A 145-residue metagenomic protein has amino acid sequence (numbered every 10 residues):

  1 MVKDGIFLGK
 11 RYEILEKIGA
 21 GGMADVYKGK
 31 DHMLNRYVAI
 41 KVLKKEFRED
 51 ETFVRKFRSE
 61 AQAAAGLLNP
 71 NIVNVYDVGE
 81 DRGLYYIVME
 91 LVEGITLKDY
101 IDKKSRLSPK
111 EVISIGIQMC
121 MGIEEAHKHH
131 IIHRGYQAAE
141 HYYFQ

Functional and structural regions predicted by a protein language model:
I14-G21, V26: Protein kinase glycine-rich loop
G19, S59, L67-N71, L84: Flexible N-lobe loop architecture of eukaryotic-like protein kinase catalytic domains
K30-Y37: Conserved N-lobe loop of protein kinases adjacent to the ATP-binding glycine-rich P-loop
K44-G66: AlphaC helix of the eukaryotic protein kinase fold
V78: Activation-segment/catalytic-loop signature of the eukaryotic protein kinase fold
R82-T96, Y100: Conserved short submotifs of the Hanks-type protein kinase catalytic core that shape the nucleotide-binding pocket
I115-G116: Activation segment signature within eukaryotic-like protein kinase domains
M119-I131: Protein kinase catalytic-loop region centered on the HRD/HxD motif
